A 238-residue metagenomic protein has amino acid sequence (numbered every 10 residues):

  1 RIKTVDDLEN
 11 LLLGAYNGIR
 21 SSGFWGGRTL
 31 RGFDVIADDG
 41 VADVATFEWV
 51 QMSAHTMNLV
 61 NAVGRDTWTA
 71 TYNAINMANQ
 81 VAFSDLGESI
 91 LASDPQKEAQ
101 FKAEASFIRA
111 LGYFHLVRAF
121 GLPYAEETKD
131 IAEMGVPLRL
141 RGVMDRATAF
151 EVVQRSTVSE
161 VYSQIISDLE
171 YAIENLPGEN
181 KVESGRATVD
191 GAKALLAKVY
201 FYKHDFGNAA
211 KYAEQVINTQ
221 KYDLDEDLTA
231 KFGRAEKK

Functional and structural regions predicted by a protein language model:
R1-D34: Acidic, glycine-rich segments characteristic of secretory precursors and extracytoplasmic regions
V5-L8, L12, E160, H204 (+2 more regions): Extended ligand-binding clefts on enzyme/binding-domain cores
E48-G121, S156, I173-E179: Conserved, well-structured interaction surfaces
I75-A78, Y162, L169, A213 (+1 more regions): Inward-facing hydrophobic residues that define packing positions of alpha-helical scaffold repeats
S106, K193-Y200, Y212: TPR/Sel1-like alpha-solenoid repeat signature
A119-S159, S163: Short coil/linker segments at helix-helix boundaries
